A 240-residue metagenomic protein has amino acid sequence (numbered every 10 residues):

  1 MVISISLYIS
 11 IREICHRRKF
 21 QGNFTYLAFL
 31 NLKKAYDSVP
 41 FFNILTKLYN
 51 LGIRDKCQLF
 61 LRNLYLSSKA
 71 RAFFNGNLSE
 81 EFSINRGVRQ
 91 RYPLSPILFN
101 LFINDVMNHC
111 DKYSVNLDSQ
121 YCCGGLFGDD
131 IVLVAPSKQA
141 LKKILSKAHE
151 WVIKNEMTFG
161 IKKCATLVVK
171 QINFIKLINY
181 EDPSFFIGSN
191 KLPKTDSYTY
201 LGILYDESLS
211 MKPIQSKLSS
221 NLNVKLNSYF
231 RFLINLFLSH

Functional and structural regions predicted by a protein language model:
M1-L101: Conserved pre-catalytic core of RNA-dependent polymerases
L7-K19, A140-E156, N223: Inter-domain linker/hinge segments that demarcate the starts of reverse transcriptase and RNase H-type modules
C15-F24, E156-M157, A165, F174: Short, charged alpha-helical motifs in flexible N/C-terminal segments and linkers
F20-G22, C123-L126, D196-S197: Short, flexible turn/loop "capping" segments at secondary-structure junctions
K34-L51, G87-V88, G124-I153, N173-F174 (+1 more regions): Catalytic palm subdomain of template-directed nucleic-acid polymerases, centered on the conserved carboxylate motif
G76, F159-D196: Short, conserved micro-motifs composed of acidic
L98-G128: Active-site palm subdomain of RNA-directed nucleic acid polymerases
I187-H240: Basic, alpha-helical interaction scaffolds
